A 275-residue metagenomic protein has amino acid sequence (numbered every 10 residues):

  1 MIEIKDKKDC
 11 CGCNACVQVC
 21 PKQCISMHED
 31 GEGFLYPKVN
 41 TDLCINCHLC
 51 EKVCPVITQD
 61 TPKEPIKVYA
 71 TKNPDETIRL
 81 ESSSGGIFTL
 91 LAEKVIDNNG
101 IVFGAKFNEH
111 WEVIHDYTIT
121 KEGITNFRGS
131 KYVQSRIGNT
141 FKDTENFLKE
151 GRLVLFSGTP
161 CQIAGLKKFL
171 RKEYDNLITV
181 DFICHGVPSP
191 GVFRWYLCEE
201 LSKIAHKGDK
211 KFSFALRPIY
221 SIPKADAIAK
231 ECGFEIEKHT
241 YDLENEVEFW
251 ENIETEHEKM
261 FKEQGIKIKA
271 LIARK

Functional and structural regions predicted by a protein language model:
M1-V19, Q23-S26, E244, E258 (+2 more regions): Ferredoxin-type iron-sulfur electron-transfer modules and their immediate structural context
I2-I4, A15-E32, Y36-K38, H48-P65: Iron-sulfur cluster-binding cysteine motifs and their immediate structural context in ferredoxin-like electron-transfer
D9-G12, C16, N46, C50 (+3 more regions): General structural feature for long, well-ordered alpha-helical segments within catalytic domains of soluble enzymes
C11-C13, C24, C47-C50, C184 (+2 more regions): Generic recognition of cysteine residues
D42-L43: Short, charged amphipathic alpha-helical surface segments
P55, T61-K275: Iron-sulfur-associated redox domains of electron-transfer enzymes in respiratory and anaerobic energy metabolism
